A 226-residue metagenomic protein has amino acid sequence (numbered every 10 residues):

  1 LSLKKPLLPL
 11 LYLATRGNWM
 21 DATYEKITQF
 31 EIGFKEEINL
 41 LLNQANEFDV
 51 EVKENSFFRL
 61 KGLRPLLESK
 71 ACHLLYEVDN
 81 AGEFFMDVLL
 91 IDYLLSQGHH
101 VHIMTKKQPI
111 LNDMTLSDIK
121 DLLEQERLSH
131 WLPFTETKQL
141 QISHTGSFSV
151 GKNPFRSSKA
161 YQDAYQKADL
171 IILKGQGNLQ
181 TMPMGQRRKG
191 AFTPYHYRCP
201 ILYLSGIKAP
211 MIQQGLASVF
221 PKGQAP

Functional and structural regions predicted by a protein language model:
L1-H73, F84: Electropositive, gly/pro-rich neighborhoods at or near active sites that engage anionic ligands
G62-L63, E77, M86-I91, A160 (+1 more regions): Short, hydrophobic/aromatic alpha-helical segments in well-folded domains
H73-L75, D169-L170: Structural motif
E77-V88, Q108-L111, Q176-T181: Gly/Ser/Thr-rich loops at beta-strand to alpha-helix junctions that form or flank small-molecule/cofactor-binding
A81-I103: Histidine-anchored nucleotide/phosphate-binding helix
M104-K107, M114-I119, L123-P226: C-terminal functional extensions of proteins
